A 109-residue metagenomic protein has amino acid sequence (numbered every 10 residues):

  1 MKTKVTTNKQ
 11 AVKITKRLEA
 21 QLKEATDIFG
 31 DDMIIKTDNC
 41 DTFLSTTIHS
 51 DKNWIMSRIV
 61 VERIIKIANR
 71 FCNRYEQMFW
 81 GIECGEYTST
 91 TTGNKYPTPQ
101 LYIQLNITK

Functional and structural regions predicted by a protein language model:
M1-S45, R58, E62: N-terminal leader/targeting segments
T37-Y102: Acidic, low-complexity, intrinsically disordered interaction modules
L105: Active-site beta-strand termini and strand-to-loop segments that position acidic
T108-K109: Short acidic DE-rich linear segments
